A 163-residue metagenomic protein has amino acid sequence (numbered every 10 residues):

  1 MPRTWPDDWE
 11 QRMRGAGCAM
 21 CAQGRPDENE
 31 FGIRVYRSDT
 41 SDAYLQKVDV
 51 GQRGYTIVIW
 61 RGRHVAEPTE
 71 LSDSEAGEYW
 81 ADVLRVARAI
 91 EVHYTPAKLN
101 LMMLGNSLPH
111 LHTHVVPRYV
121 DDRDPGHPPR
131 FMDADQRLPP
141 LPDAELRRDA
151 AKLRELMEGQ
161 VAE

Functional and structural regions predicted by a protein language model:
M1-E163: HIT superfamily nucleotide-processing domains
